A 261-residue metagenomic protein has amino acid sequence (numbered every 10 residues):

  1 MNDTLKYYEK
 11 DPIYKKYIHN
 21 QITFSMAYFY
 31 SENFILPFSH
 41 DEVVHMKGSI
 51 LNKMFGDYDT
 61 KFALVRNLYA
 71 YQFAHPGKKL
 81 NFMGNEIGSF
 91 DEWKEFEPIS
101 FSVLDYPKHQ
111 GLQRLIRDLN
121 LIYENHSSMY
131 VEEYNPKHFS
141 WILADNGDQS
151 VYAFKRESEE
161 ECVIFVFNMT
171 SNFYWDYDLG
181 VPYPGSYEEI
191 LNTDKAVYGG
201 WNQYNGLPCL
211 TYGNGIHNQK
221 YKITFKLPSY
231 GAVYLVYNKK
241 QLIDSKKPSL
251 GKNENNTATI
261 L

Functional and structural regions predicted by a protein language model:
M1-Y28, I35-P37, S49-T60: Extracellular glycoside hydrolase catalytic/binding regions
K15-Y17, D41, M46-K47, Y58-F62 (+2 more regions): Carbohydrate-interacting/catalytic domains
Y28-Y30, S158: Flexible, charged surface loops at secondary-structure boundaries
E32-F34, K78-K79: Short glycine-/polar-rich loops that comprise or flank the Walker A/P-loop and associated switch/sensor motifs
N33-V43: Extended, charge-rich helix/loop segments that form flexible, surface "patches" used to engage negatively charged
